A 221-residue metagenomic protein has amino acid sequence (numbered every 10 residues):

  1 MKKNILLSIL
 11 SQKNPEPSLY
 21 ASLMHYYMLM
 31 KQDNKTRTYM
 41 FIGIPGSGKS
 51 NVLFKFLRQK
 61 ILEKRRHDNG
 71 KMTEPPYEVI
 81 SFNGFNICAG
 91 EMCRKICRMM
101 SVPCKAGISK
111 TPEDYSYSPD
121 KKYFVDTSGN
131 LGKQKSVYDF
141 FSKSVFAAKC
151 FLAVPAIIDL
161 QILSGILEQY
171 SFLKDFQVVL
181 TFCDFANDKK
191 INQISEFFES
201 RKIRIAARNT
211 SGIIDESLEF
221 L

Functional and structural regions predicted by a protein language model:
M1-K35, K64-K71: Non-catalytic terminal/linker segments enriched in charged/polar, low-complexity residues
F41: Hydrophobic anchor at the beta1->P-loop junction of P-loop NTPases
G48: Conserved glycine(s) of the Walker
V52, F56, M92: Hydrophobic positions on the alpha1 helix immediately C-terminal to the Walker A/P-loop
I61-R65, M72-G107: P-loop NTPase switch/communication element
S81-F85, M100, C104-S109, K121-V137: Switch II (G3) loop of P-loop NTPases
K135-I158: Inter-motif core of Ras-like GTPase G domains
D184-L221: Canonical P-loop GTPase G-domain recognition
